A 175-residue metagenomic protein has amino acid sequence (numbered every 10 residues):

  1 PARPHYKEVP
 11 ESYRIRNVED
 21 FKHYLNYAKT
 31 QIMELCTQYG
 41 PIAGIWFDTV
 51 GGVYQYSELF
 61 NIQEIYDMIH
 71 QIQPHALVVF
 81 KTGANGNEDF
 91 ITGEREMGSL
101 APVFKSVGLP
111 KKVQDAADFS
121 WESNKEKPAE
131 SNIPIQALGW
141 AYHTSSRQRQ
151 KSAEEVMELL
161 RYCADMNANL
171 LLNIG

Functional and structural regions predicted by a protein language model:
P1-G175: Mature catalytic domains of secreted/periplasmic carbohydrate-active enzymes
